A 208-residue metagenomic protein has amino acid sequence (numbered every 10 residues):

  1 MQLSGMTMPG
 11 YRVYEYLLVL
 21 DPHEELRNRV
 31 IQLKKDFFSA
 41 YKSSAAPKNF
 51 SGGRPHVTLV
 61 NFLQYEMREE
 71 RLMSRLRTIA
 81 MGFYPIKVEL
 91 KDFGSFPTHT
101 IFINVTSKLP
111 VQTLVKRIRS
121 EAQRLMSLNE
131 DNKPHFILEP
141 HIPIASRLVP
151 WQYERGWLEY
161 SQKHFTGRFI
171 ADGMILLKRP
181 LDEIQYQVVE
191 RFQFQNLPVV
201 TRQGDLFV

Functional and structural regions predicted by a protein language model:
M1-K87, P110-I170, Q185-V208: Basic, often amphipathic N-terminal segments
I101-K108: Short histidine-centered catalytic/ligand-binding loop motif
K178-P180: Residue-level signal for short segments within beta-strands and strand-turn junctions of well-structured beta-sheet
